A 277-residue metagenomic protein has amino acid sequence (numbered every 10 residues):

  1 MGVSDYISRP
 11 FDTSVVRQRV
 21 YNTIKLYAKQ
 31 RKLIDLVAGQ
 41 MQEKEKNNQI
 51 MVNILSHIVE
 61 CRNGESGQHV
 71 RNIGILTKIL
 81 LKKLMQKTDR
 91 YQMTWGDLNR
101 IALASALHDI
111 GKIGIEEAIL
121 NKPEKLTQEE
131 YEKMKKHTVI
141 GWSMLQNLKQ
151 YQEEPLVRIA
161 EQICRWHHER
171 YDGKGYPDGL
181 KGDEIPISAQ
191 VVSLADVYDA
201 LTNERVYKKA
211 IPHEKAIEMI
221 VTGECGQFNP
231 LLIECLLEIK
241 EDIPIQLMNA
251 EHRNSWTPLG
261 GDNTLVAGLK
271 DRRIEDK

Functional and structural regions predicted by a protein language model:
M1, R9: A Lys-centered signature of the CheY-like receiver
I7-S8, V16: A structural signal for hydrophobic residues in beta-strands of small regulatory alpha/beta folds
V15-K29: Receiver (REC) domain switch/output surface
Y27, R31-I34, A38-V52, N99: Signal-transmission coiled-coil "S-helix" linker that connects upstream sensory/regulatory modules
N48-G64: Conserved HAMP-HisKA connector
E60-K277: Metal-dependent catalytic cores of enzymes that make or break cyclic nucleotides and related phosphoester linkages
